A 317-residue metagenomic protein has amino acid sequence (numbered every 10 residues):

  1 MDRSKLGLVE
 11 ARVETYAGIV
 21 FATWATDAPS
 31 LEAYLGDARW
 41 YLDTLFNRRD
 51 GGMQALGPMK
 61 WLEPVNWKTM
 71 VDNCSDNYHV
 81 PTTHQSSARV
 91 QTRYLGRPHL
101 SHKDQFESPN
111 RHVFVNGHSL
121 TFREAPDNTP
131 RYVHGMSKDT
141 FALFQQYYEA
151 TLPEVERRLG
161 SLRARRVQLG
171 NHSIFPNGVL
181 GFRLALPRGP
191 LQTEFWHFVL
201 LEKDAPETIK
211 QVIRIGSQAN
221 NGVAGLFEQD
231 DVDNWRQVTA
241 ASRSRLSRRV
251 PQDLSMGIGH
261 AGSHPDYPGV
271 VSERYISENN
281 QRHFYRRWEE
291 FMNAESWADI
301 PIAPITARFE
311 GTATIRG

Functional and structural regions predicted by a protein language model:
M1-S4: Basic, glycine-/proline-tolerant helical and adjacent loop/strand elements that line or dock onto nucleic-acid
G7: Structural signature of FAD isoalloxazine-binding scaffolds in flavoprotein oxidoreductases
A11-G317: C-terminal catalytic domain of Rieske-type non-heme iron oxygenases
